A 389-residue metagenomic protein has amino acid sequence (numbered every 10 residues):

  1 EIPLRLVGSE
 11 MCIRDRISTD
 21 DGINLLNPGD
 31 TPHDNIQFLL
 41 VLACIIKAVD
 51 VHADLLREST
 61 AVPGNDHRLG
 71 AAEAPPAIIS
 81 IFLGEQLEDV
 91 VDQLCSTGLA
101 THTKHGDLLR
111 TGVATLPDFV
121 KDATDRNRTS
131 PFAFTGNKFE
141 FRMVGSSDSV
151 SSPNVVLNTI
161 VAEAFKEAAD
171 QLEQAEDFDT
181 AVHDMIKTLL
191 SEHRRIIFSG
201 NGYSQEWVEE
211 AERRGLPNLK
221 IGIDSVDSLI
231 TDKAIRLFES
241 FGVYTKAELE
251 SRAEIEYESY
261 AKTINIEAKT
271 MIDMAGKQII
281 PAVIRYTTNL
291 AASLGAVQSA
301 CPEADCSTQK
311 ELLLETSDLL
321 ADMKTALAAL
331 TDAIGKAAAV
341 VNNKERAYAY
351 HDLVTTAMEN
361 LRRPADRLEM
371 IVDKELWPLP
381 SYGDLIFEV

Functional and structural regions predicted by a protein language model:
E1-G8, I13: Single conserved hydrophobic/aromatic residue that forms the stacking wall/gate of nucleotide- or nucleobase-binding
R5, D15-D20, E58-S59, G112 (+3 more regions): Generic beta-strand/beta-sheet core signal
M11-C12, D177-D184: Active-site loops and adjacent core secondary-structure elements that bind or stabilize anionic groups
R14-R16, L25, T115, P131-A133 (+3 more regions): Structured core elements
S18-T103, L108: Polar, glycine-rich mid-to-C-terminal structural blocks that act as macromolecule-binding/assembly scaffolds
K104-D122: Short, Gly/Pro- and small/polar-rich lid/capping loops
T115, V144, P153-Q174: N-terminal non-catalytic structural scaffold regions of very large proteins
S191-V389: C-terminal amphipathic alpha-helical interaction region
